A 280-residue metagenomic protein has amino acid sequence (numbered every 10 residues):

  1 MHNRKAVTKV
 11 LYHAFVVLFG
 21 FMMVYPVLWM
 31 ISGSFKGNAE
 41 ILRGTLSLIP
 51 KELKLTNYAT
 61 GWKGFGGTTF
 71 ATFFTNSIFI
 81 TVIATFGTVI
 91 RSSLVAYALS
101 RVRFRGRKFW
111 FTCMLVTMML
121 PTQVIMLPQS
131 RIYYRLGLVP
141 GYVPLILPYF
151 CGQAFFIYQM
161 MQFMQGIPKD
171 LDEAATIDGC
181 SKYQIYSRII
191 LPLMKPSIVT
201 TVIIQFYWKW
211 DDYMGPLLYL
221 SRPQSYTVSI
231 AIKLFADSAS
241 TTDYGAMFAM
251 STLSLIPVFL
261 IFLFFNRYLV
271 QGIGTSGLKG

Functional and structural regions predicted by a protein language model:
H2-G280: A structural signal for multi-pass alpha-helical bundles of membrane permease subunits that mediate small-molecule
